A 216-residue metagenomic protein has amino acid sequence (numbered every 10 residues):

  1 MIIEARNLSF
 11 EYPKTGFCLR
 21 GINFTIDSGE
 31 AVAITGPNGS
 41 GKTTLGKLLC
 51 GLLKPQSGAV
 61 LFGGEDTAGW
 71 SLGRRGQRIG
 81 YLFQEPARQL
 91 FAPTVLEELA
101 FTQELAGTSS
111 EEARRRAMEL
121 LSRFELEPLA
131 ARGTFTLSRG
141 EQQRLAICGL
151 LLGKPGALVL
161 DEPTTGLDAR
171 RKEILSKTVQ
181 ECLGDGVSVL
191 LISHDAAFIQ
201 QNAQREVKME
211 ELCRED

Functional and structural regions predicted by a protein language model:
M1-A5, S9-G21, G69-S71: A short, flexible loop at the N-terminus of ABC-type nucleotide-binding domains that lies
T35-P37: The feature captures the beta-strand-to-loop junction immediately N-terminal to the Walker
C50: Helix-to-loop junction immediately C-terminal to a conserved catalytic motif
G58-A68, R75: Conserved ABC transporter NBD signature motif
E111-L129: Conserved ABC ATPase "signature" region
G133-L137, E141: Conserved ABC ATPase signature
L158-D161: Catalytic Walker B motif of ABC-type/P-loop ATPase nucleotide-binding domains
